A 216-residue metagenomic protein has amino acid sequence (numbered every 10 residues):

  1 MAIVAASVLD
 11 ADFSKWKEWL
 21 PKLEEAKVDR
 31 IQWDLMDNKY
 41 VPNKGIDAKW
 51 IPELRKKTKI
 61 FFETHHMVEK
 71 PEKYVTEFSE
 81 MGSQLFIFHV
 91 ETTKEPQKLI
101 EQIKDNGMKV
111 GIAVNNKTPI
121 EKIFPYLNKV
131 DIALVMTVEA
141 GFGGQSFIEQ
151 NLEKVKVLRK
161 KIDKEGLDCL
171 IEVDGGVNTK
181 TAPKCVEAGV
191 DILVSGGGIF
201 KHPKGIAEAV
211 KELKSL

Functional and structural regions predicted by a protein language model:
M1-I87, T93-E95, Q102, V110 (+5 more regions): Conserved N-terminal beta1-alpha1 strand-loop-helix module at the mouth
E24, V41, P183-I192, G197: Hydrophobic, well-ordered secondary-structure scaffolds
K27, G82, G107, T137 (+1 more regions): Conserved functional loop/turn residues at catalytic and ligand-binding sites
L35, H66, V90, V114-N116 (+3 more regions): Short secondary-structure boundary segments
T58, N106, E165-L167: Helix C-cap/helix->beta junction micro-motif
F86-K94, L134-Q145, A188-A209: Glycine-rich phosphate-binding active-site loops on the catalytic face of alpha/beta enzymes
V114-N151, V157: Histidine/lysine/aspartate-rich catalytic loop segments that bind and position anionic ligands
E139, S146-I192: Active-site/ligand-binding-proximal alpha/beta "capping" segment
